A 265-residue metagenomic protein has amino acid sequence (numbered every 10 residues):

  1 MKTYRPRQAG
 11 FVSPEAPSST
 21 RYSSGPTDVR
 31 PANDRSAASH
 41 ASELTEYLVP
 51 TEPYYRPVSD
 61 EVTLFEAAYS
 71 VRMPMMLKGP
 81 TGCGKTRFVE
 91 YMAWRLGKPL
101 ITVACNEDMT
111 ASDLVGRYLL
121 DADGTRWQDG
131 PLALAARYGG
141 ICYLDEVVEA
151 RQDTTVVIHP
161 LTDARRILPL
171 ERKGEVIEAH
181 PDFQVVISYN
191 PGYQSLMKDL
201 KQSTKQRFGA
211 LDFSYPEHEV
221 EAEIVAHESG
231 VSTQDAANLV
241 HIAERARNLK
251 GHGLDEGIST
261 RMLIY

Functional and structural regions predicted by a protein language model:
M1-A237, H241: AAA+ P-loop NTPase catalytic core and its hallmark functional loops
A222, E228-Y265: Conserved AAA+ ATPase small/helical "lid" subdomain
